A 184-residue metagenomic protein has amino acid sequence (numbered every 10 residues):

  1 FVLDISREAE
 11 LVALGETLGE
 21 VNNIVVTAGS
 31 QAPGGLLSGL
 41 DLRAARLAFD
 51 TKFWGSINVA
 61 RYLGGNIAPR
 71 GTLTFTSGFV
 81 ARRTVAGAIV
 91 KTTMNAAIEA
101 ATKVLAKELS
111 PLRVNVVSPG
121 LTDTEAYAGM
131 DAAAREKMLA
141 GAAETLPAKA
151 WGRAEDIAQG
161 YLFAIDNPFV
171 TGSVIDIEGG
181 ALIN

Functional and structural regions predicted by a protein language model:
F1-A9: Rossmann-fold cofactor-recognition segment
V21-G29, F75, N115-P119: Rossmann-fold scaffold of SDR-type NAD(P)-dependent oxidoreductases
G29-R46, A128: Conserved mid-core segment of classical short-chain dehydrogenase/reductases
A44-F53, I57-V59, P69-S110, L121: Catalytic loop of short-chain dehydrogenase/reductase
R82, S118-G129: Short, flexible catalytic-loop segment of classical short-chain dehydrogenase/reductase
E99, E108-D123, V170-I177: Conserved Rossmann-fold SDR core element
R135-D156: Catalytic Tyr-x(3-8)-Lys segment
W151-I177, L182: C-terminal substrate-recognition "lid" of short-chain dehydrogenase/reductases
